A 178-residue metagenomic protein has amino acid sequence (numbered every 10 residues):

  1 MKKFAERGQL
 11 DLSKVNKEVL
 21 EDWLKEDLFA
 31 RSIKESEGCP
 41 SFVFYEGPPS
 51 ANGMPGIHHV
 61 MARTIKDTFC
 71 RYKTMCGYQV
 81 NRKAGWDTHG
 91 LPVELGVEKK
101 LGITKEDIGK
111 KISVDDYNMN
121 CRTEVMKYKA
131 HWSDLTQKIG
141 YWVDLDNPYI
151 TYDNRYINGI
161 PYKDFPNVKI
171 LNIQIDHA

Functional and structural regions predicted by a protein language model:
M1-A178: N-terminal, positively charged nucleic-acid-binding surface of large information/translation enzymes
